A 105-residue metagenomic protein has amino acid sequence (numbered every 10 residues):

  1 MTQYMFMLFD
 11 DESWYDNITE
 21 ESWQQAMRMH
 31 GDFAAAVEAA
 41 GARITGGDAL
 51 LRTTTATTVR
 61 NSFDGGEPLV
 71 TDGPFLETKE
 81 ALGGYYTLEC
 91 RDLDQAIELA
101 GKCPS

Functional and structural regions predicted by a protein language model:
M1-S105: Conserved, structured core segments of small domains
